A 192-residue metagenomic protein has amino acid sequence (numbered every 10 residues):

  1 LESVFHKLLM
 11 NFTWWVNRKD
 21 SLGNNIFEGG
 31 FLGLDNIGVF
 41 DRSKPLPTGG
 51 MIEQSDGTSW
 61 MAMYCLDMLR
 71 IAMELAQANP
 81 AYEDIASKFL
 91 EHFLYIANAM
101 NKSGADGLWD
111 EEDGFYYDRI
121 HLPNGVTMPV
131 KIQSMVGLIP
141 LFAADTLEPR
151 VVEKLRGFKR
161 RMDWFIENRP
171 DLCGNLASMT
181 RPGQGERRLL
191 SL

Functional and structural regions predicted by a protein language model:
L1-L192: Acidic, mature catalytic/reactive cores of soluble proteins
